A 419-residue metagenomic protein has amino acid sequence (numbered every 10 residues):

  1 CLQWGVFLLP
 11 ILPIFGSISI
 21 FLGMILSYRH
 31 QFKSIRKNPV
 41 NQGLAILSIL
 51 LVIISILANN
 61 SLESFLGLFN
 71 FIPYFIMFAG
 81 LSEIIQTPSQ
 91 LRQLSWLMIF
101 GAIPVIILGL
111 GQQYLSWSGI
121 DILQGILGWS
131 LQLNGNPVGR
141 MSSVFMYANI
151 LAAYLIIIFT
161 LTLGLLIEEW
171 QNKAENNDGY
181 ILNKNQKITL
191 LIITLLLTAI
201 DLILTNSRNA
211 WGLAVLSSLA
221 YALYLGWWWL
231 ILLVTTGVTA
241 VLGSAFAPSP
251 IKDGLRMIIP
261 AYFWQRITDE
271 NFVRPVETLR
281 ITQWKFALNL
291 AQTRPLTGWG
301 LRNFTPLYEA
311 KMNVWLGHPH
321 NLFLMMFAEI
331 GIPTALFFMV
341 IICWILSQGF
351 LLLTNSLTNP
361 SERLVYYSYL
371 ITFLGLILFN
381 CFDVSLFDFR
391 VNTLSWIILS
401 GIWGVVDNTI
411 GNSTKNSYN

Functional and structural regions predicted by a protein language model:
C1-L66, I76, Q86-R92, W96-I99 (+5 more regions): Transmembrane signal-anchor hairpin modules in multi-pass inner-membrane enzymes, especially those that act on
L2, S130-V144, T278, V314-M325: Juxtamembrane membrane-water interface segments that cap and precede transmembrane helices
L12-L22, E63-F69, N209-W211, W228-V234 (+1 more regions): Short, aromatic-rich membrane-interface segments at the entry and exit of alpha-helical transmembrane domains
I20-G23, I49-V52, I76, R92-P137 (+8 more regions): Alpha-helical transmembrane segments of multi-pass inner-membrane proteins
L22-S27, V215, Y367-N419: Transmembrane alpha-helices of multi-pass inner-membrane enzymes
I107, Q113-S116, L204-T205, A222-N271 (+3 more regions): A membrane-periplasm/extracellular boundary helix in multi-pass inner-membrane enzymes that assemble envelope glycans
E270-I330: Long extracytoplasmic/lumenal interhelical loops at the membrane interface of multi-pass membrane proteins
I330-I377: Hydrophobic transmembrane alpha-helices and their immediate junctions
